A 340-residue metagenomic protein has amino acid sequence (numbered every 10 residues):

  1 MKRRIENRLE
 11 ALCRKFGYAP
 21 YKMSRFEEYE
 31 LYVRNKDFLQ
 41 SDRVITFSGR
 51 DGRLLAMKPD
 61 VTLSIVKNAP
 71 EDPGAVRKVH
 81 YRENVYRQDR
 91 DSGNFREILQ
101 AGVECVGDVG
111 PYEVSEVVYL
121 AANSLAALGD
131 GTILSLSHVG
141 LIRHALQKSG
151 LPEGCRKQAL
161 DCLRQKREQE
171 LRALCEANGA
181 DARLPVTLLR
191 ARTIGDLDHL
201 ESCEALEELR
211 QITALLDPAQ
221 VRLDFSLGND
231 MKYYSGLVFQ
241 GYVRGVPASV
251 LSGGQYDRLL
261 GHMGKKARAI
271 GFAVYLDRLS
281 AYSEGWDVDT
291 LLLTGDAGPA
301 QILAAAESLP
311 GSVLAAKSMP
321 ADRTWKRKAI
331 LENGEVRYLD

Functional and structural regions predicted by a protein language model:
M1-K58, S115: TRNA-binding/sensing appendages of the translation machinery
R4-F16, E28, D60-P73, V79-D130 (+1 more regions): Positively charged, Gly/Ser-enriched RNA/tRNA-binding surfaces
Y21-S24, S135-S137, R156, D224 (+1 more regions): Residue-level detector of family-conserved "landmark" positions at structurally sensitive sites
K22-S41, H138-Q147, L227-G236, R323-T324: Beta-rich nucleic-acid/ligand-interaction surfaces
R43-G49, G150-A173: Acidic, His- and aromatic-enriched active-site or binding-groove loops in soluble protein domains that engage sugars
T46-M57, D161-R164, S252, R337-D340: Short, basic, helix/turn surface patches
V109, E113, L128, S135-L136 (+3 more regions): Cap/lid and interdomain-hinge subdomains that line or gate substrate/regulatory clefts in soluble alpha/beta enzymes
G131-R143, A159, R222-G228: Short, surface-exposed recognition loops or helix-turn segments adjacent to catalytic cores
